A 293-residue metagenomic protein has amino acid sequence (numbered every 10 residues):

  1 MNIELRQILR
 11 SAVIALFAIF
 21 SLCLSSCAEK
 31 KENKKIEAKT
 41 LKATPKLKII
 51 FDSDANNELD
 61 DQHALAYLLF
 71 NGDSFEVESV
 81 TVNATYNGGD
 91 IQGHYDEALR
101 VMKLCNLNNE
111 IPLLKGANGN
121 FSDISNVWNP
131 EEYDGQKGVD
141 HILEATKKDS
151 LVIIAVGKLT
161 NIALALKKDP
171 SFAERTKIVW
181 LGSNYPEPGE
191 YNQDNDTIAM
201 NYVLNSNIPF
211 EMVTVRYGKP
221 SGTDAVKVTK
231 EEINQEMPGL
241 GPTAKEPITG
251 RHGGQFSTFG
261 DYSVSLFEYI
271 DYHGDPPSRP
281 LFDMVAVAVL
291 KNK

Functional and structural regions predicted by a protein language model:
N2-V13: Bacterial N-terminal signal peptides that target proteins for export
C23-S26: C-terminal motif of bacterial Sec signal peptides marking the signal peptidase cleavage site
E29-K293: N-terminal acidic, glycine/proline-rich low-complexity segments
